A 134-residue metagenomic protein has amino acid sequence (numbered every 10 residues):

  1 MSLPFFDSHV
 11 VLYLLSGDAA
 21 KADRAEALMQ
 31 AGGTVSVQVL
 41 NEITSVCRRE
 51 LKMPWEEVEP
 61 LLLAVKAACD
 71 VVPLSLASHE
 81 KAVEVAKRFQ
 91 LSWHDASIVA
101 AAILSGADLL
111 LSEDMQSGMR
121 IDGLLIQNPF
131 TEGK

Functional and structural regions predicted by a protein language model:
M1-V35, E50-L63, G133: Short, well-structured N-terminal submotif of metal-dependent ribonuclease cores
D7, E42, D95, D114: Acidic active-site catalytic centers that drive phospho-/nucleotidyl reactions and related ester hydrolyses
V37-S45: Short, conserved active-site loops that position catalytic residues or coordinate cofactors/metal ions across diverse
N41-E42, E59, H79-E80: A generic alpha-helix surface/boundary motif
D70-E113: Active-site neighborhoods of divalent-metal-dependent phosphate/nucleic-acid chemistry enzymes
V99-K134: Acidic, PIN/NYN-like endoribonuclease modules and their adjacent C-terminal/linker elements
